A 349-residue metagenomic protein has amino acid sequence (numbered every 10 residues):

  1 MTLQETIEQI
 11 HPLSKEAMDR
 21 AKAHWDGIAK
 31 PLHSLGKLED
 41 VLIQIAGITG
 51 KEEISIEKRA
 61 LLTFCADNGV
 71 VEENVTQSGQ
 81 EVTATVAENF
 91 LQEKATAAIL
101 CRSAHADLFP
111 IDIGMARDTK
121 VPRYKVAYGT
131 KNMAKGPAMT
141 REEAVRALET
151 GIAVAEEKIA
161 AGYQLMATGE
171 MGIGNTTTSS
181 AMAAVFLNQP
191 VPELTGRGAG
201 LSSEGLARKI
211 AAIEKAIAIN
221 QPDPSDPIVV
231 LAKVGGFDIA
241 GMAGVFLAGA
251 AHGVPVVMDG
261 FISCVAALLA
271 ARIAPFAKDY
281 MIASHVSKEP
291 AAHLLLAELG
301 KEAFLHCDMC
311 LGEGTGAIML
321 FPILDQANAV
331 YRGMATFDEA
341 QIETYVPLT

Functional and structural regions predicted by a protein language model:
T2-T349: N-terminal loops that bind phosphate or other acidic moieties and the adjacent beta-alpha structural core
